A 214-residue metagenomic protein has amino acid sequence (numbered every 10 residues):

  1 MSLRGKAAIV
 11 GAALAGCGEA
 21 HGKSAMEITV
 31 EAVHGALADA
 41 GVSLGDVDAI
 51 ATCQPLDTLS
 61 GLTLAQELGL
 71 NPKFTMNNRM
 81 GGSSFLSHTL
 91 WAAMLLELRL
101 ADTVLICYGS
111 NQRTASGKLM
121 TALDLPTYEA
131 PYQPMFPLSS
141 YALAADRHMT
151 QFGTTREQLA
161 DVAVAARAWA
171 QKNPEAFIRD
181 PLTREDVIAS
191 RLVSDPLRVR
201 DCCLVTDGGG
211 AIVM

Functional and structural regions predicted by a protein language model:
M1-M80, M94-L98, L105-L204, G210-A211: Conserved "HGTGT" condensation-loop signature of ketosynthase/thiolase-family condensing enzymes that catalyze
G82-S84: Short helix-initiation/N-cap motifs at beta->coil->alpha
S87: Active-site histidine-anchored catalytic micro-motif
L90: Glycine-rich phosphate-binding/hydrolytic loop that grips phosphoryl groups
